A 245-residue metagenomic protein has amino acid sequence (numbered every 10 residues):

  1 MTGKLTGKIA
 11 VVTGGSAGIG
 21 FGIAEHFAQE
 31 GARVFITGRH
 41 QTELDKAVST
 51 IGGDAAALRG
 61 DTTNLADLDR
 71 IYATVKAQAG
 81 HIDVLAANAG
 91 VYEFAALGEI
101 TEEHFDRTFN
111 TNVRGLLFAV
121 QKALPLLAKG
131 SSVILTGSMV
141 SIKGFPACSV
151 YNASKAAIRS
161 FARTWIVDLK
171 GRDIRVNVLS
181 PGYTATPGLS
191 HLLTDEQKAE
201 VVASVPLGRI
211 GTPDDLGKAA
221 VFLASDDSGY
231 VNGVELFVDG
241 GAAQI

Functional and structural regions predicted by a protein language model:
I9, S16-G18: Conserved glycine-rich cofactor-binding loop
A96-L97, T101-F109, L189, V201: Substrate-binding pocket helix/loop in short-chain dehydrogenase/reductase
G98, G130, K143-S149, G171 (+2 more regions): Active-site loop immediately N-terminal to the catalytic Tyr-X3-Lys motif of short-chain dehydrogenase/reductase
V120, S154, A162: Active-site helix of classical SDR
P125-L126, I166-G171, G229: Alpha-helical segment proximal to the catalytic Tyr-Lys
L126, R209-V238, A243-Q244: C-terminal substrate-recognition "lid" of short-chain dehydrogenase/reductases
S138: Residue(s) in the substrate-gating loop at a strand-loop-helix junction that position the organic substrate next
